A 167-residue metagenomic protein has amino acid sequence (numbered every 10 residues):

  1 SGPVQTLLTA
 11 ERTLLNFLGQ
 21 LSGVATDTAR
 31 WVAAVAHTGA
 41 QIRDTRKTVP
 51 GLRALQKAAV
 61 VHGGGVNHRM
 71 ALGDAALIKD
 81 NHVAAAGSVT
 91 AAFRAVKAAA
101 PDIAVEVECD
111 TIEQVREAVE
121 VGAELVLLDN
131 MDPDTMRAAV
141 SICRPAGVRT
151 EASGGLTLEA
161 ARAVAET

Functional and structural regions predicted by a protein language model:
S1-V121, L125, R137-I142, T150-E151 (+1 more regions): Acidic/glycine-rich phosphate/pyrophosphate-binding loops and surrounding catalytic core that coordinate Mg2+
L125-T135, G155-A160, E166-T167: Glycine-rich phosphate-binding active-site loops on the catalytic face of alpha/beta enzymes
D132, S141-R144: Hydrophobic alpha-helix feature that most strongly marks membrane-spanning transmembrane helices and their immediate
